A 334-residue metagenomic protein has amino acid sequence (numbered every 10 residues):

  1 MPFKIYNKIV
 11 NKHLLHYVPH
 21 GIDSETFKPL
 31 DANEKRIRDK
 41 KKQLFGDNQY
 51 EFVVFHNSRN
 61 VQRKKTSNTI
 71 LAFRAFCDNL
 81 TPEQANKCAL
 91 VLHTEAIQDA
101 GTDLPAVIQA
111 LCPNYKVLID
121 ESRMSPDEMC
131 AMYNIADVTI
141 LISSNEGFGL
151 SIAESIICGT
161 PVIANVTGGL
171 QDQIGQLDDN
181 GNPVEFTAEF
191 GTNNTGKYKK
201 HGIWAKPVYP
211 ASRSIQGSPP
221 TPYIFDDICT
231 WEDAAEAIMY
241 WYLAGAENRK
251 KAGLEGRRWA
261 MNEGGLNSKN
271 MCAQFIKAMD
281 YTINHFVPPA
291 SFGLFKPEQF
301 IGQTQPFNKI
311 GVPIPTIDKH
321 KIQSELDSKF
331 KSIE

Functional and structural regions predicted by a protein language model:
M1-Y17, I22-P29, D103: A short, active-site helix/loop in glycosyltransferases that binds the activated sugar's phosphate group
K4, I22-Q43, Y50: Acidic anion/phosphate-binding donor-loop and adjacent secondary structure in glycosyltransferase catalytic cores
E34-K40, N114-A136: Conserved active-site histidine-acidic residue motif and adjacent donor-binding/catalytic loop of glycosyltransferases
G46-K64, I70-F73, L90: Conserved donor-binding/catalytic core segment of Leloir-type glycosyltransferases
A96, G101-D127, N180: Nucleotide-activated donor-binding/catalytic signature segment of Leloir-type glycosyltransferases, i.e., the conserved
S144: Aromatic "clamp/platform" in nucleotide-sugar-dependent glycosyltransferases that forms part of the donor/acceptor
P161-A164, I174-G175, G181-A188: Short hydrophobic beta-strand element within catalytic cores of glycosyltransferases and related nucleotide-activated
A205-E334: C-terminal amphipathic helix plus adjacent low-complexity, charged tail appended to glycosyltransferase catalytic
